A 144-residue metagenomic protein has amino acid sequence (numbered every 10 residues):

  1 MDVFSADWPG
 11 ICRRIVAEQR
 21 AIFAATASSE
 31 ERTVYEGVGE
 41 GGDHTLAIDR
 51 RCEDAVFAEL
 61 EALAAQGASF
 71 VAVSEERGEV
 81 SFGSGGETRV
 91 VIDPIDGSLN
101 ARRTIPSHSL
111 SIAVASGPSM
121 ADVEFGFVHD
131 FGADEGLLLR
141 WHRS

Functional and structural regions predicted by a protein language model:
M1-I92: N-terminal subdomain of lithium-sensitive/metallo-dependent phosphomonoesterases centered on the IMPase/IPPase/PAP
G85-R143: DPxDG-like acidic metal-binding loop motif
